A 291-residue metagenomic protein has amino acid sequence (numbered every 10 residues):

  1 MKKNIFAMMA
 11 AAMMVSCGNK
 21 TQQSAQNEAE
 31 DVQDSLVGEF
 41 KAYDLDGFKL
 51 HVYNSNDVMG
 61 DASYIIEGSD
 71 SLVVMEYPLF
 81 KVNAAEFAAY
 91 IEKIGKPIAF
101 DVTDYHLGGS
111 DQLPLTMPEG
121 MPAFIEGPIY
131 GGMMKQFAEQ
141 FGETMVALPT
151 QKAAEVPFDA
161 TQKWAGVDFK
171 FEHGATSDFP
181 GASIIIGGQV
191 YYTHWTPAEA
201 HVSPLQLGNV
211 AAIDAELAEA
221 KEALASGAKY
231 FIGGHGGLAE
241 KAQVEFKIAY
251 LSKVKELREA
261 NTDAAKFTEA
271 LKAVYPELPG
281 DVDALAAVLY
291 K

Functional and structural regions predicted by a protein language model:
K2-M8: Sec-dependent signal peptide recognition, specifically the positively charged N-region followed immediately by
V15-S16: C-terminal motif of bacterial Sec signal peptides marking the signal peptidase cleavage site
T21-E30, I125-M134, A225-Y230, G237-K291: Accessory terminal helices/loops
N27-V37, D44, A123-G181, I186: Metallo-beta-lactamase
L36-K93, A182-W195: Conserved beta-strand hairpin/beta-sheet module of binuclear metal-dependent hydrolase folds, prominently
G60, K81-N83, D104-D111, P122-E126 (+2 more regions): Active-site environment of divalent metal-dependent phosphoester hydrolases
D70-S71, K81-P122, S226-G227: Active-site metal-binding motif and surrounding structural segment of the metallo-beta-lactamase
L79, T176-I248, K253: Metallo-beta-lactamase
